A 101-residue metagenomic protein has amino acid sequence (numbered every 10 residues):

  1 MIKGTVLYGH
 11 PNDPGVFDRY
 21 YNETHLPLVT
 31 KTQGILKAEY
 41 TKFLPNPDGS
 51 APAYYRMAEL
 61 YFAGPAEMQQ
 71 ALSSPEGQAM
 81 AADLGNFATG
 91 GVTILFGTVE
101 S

Functional and structural regions predicted by a protein language model:
M1-S101: Macromolecular interaction modules
